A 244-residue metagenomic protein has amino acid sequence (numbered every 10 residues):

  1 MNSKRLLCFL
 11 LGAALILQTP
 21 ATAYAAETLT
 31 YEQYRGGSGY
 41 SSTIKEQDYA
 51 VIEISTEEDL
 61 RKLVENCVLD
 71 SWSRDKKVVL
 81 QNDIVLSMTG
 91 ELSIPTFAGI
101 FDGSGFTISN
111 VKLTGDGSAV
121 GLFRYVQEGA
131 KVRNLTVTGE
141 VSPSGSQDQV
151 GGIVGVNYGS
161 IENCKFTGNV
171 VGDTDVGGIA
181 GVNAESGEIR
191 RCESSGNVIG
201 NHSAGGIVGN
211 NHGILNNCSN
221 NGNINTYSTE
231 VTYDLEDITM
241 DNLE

Functional and structural regions predicted by a protein language model:
M1-L10: Bacterial N-terminal signal peptides that target proteins for export
L10-I16: Cleavable N-terminal targeting peptides that direct proteins into the secretory/outer-membrane pathway or into
I16-Y24: C-terminal segment of classical bacterial N-terminal signal peptides
Y24-E244: Surface-exposed repetitive/solenoidal architectures
